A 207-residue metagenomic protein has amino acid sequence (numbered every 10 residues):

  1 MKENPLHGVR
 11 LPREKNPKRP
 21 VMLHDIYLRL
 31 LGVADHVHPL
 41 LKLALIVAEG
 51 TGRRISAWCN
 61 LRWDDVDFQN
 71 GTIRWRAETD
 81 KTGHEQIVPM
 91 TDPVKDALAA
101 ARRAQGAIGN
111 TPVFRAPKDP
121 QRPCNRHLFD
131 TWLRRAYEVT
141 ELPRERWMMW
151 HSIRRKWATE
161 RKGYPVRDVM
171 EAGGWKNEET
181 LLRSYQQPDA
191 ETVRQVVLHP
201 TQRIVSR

Functional and structural regions predicted by a protein language model:
M1-K2, N16, V37-P39, P120-L128 (+1 more regions): N-terminal core-binding DNA-recognition domain of tyrosine site-specific recombinases/integrases
K2-I55, C59, D80-K81, G106 (+2 more regions): Basic, Lys/Arg- and aromatic-enriched nucleic-acid-binding interface segment
L11, H24, G32, N60 (+4 more regions): Phosphate-coordinating loops and pocket residues in cytosolic domains that bind phosphorylated ligands
P17, V21, A77-D80, V166 (+1 more regions): Catalytic-site neighborhood detector that most strongly recognizes the C-terminal catalytic loop/helix of tyrosine
I46, G50-A57, S152-K176: C-terminal catalytic core of tyrosine-transesterase DNA break-rejoin enzymes
T72, E85-I87, L182: Well-ordered beta-strand positions in beta-sheet-rich domains
T79, T91-E145: Active-site/catalytic core of tyrosine-dependent DNA strand-transfer enzymes
A104-I108, A116-P120, E178-T180, T192-R207: C-terminal secondary-structure termini that scaffold catalytic or DNA-interacting sites
